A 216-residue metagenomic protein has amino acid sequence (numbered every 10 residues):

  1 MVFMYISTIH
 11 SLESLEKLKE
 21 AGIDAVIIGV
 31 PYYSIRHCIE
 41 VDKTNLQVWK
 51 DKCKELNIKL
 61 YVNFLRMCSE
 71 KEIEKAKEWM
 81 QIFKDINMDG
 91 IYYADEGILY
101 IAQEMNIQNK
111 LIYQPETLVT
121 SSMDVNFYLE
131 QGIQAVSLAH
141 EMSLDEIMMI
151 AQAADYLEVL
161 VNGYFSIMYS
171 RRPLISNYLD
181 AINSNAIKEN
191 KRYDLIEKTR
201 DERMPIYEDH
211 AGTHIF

Functional and structural regions predicted by a protein language model:
M1-T117, S137-F216: Active-site pocket-lining/capping segments in soluble small-molecule metabolic enzymes
S121-M123: Conserved nucleotide-cofactor-binding alpha/beta core module
G132-I133: As written
